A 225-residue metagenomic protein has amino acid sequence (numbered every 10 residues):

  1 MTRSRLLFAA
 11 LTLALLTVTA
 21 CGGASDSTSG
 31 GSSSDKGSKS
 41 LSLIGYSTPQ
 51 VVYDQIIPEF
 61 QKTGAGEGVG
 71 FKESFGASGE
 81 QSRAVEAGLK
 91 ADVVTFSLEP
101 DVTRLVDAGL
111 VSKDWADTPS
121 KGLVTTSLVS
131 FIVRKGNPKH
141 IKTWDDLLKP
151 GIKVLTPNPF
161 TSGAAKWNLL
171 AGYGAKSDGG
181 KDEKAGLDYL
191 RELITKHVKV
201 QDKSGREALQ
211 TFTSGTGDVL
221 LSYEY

Functional and structural regions predicted by a protein language model:
M1-A9: Bacterial N-terminal signal peptides that target proteins for export
A9-L15: Hydrophobic helical h-region of N-terminal Sec-dependent signal peptides in bacterial secretory/periplasmic proteins
L15, A87-G88, S214: Alpha-helix termination/capping residues and helix-transition junctions
L16-A20: C-terminal motif of bacterial Sec signal peptides marking the signal peptidase cleavage site
G23: Short, conserved catalytic or interaction motifs in soluble domains
D26, G31-T161: N-terminal segment of the mature folded domain
T48-D54, F160-D188: Bilobed "Venus flytrap"/periplasmic-binding protein-like clamshell domains and structurally analogous long
G179-Y225: Ligand-binding pocket segment of bilobal, Venus flytrap-like solute-binding proteins
